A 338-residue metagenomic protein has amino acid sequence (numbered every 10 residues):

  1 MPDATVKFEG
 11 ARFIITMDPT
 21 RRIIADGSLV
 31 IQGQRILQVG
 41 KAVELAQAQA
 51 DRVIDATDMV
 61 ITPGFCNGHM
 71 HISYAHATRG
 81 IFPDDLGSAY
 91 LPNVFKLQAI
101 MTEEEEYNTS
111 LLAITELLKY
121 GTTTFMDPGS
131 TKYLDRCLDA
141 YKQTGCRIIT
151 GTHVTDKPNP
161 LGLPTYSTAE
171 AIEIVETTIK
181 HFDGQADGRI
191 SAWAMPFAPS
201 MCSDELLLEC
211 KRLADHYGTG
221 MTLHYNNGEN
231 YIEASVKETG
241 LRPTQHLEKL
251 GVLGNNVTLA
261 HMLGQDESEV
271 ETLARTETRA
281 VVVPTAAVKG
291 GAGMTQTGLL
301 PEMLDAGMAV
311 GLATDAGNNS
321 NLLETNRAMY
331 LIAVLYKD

Functional and structural regions predicted by a protein language model:
M1-A48, M59-V60: N-terminal metal-binding scaffold of metallo-dependent hydrolase/deaminase domains
P2-G10, A46-A89, L111, L118-K119: Replace "His-x-His-based motif
H76-Y107, T152-E170, E229-N256, T276-R279 (+1 more regions): Active-site gating loops and adjacent loop-to-helix segments of metal-dependent hydrolytic enzymes
R79-C146, A171-D187: Alpha-helical scaffold segments that flank or form the walls of functional sites
C137-V270: Metal-coordinating catalytic core of metallo-dependent amide/deamination hydrolases
G145-R147, D215-T219, V252-N255, T272-V281 (+2 more regions): Glycine-enriched alpha-helix->loop->beta-strand junction motifs that scaffold or abut catalytic
K249-N256, P301-D338: His/Asp/Glu-enriched, well-ordered alpha-helical/loop segment that forms or immediately abuts the divalent-metal
A274-T314: A conserved active-site cap/scaffold subdomain adjacent to cofactor or substrate pockets
